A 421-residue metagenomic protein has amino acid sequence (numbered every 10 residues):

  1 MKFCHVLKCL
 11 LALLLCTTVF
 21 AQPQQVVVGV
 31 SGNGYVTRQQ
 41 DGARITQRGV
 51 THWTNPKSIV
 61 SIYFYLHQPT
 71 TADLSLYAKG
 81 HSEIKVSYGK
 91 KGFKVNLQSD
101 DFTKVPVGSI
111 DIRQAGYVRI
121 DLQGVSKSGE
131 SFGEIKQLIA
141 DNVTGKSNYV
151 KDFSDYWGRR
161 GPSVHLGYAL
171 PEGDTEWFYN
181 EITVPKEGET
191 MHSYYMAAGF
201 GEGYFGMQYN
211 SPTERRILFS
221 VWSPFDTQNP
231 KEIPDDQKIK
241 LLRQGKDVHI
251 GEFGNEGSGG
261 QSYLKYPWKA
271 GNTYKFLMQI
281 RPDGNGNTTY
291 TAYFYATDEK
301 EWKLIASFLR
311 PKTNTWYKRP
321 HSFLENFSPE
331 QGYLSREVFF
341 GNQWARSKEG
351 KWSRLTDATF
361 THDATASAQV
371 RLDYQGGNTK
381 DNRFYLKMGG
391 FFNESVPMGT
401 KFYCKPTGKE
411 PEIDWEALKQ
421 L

Functional and structural regions predicted by a protein language model:
M1-P23: Bacterial Sec-dependent N-terminal signal peptides
Q22-P267, K275-P282, G286-L421: Extracytoplasmic
